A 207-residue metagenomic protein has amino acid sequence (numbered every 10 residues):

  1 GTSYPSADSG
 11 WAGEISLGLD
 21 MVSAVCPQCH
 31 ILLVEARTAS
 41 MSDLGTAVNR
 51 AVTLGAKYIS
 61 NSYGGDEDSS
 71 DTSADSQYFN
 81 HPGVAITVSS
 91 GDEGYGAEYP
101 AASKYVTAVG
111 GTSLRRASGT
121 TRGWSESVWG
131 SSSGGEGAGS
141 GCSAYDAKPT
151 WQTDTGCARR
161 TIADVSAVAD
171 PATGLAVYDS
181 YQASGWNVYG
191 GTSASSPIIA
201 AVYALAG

Functional and structural regions predicted by a protein language model:
G1, V25-C26, S73-D75: Generic detector of short, locally flexible boundary/turn motifs and exposed helical patches
G1-D20, C29, V34-A39: Active-site-proximal loop motif in hydrolases
L19-S23, E98: Active-site phosphate/pyrophosphate- and oxyanion-stabilizing loops and adjacent acidic/basic residues in soluble
S23-A24, R50: Surface-exposed acidic, glycine-flexible loop patches that form ligand/cofactor-binding and adhesion interfaces
A24-P27, A102: Solvent-exposed polar/charged
V34-G207: Extracellular protease catalytic domains of secreted zymogens
